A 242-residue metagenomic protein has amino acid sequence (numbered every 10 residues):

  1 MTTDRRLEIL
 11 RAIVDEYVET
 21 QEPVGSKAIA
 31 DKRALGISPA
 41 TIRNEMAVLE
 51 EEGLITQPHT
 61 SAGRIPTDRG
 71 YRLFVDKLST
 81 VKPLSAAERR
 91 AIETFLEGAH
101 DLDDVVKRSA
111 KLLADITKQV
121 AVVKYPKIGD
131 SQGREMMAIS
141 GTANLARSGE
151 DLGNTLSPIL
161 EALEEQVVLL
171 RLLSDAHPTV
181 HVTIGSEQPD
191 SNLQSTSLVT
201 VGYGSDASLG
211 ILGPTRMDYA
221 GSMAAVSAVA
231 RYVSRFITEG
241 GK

Functional and structural regions predicted by a protein language model:
M1, G63, Q188-S191: Replace "in large, NTP-powered and nucleic-acid-processing enzymes" with "in large, NTP-powered factors and other
M1-R11: Short alpha-helical segments that sit at the start of domains
M1-T2, I37, P66, L84: Alpha-helical hairpin
T2, E22, S148: Residue-level marker of regulatory loop/turn positions in helix-turn-helix DNA-binding domains and in histidine
I9, T67, I211: Conserved RecA-like P-loop NTPase ATPase core
L10-D15, S197-T200: Contiguous, well-ordered alpha-helical segments that form the cores/surfaces of helical PPI scaffolds
D15-E19, P23-K77: N-terminal helix-turn-helix
R72, S79-K242: Intrinsically disordered, acidic Ser/Thr/Pro-rich low-complexity regulatory segments
